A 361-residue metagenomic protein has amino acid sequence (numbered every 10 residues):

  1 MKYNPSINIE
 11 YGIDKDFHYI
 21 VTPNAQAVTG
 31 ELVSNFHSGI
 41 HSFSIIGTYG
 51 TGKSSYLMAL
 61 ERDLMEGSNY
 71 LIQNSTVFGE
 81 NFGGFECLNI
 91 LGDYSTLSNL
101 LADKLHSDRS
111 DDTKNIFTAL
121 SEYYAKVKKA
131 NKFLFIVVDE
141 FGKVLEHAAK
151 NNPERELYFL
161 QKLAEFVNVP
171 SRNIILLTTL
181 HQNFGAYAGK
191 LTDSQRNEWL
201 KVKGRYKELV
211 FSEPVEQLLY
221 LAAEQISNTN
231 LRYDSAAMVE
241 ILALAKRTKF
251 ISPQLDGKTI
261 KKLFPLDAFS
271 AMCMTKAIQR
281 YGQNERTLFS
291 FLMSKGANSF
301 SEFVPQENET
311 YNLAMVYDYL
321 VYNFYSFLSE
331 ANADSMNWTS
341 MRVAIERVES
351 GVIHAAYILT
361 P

Functional and structural regions predicted by a protein language model:
M1, V77-N99, E165-F303, M315: Conserved P-loop NTPase catalytic core
M1-T51, M58, R62-L64, E198-Q217 (+1 more regions): Walker A/P-loop-proximal flanking segment of P-loop NTPase domains
G52-K53, D267: Conserved glycine(s) of the Walker
E61-E86, S110-T118: Flexible phosphate/Mg2+-sensing switch loops adjacent to catalytic phosphate-binding sites
T96-Y124: Short glycine-rich substrate-engagement loop in P-loop NTPases that contacts/grips substrate
K126-E156, L176-T179: Conserved P-loop NTPase "ATPase switch" module shared by AAA+ and STAND
K150-L163, K190-Q195: Substrate-gripping "pore-loop 1 plus following alpha2 helix"
S340-P361: Terminal-proximal interaction/regulatory segments of ATP-powered molecular machines
